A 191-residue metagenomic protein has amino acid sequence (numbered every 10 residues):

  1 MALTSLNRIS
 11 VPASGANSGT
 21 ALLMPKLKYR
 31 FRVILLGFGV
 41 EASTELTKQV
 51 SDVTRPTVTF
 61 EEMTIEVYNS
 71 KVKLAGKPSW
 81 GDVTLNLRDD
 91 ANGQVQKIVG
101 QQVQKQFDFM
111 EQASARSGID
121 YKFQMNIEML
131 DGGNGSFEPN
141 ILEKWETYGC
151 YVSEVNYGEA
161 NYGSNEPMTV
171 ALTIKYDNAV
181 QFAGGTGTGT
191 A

Functional and structural regions predicted by a protein language model:
M1-A191: Glycine-rich, low-complexity intrinsically disordered segments
